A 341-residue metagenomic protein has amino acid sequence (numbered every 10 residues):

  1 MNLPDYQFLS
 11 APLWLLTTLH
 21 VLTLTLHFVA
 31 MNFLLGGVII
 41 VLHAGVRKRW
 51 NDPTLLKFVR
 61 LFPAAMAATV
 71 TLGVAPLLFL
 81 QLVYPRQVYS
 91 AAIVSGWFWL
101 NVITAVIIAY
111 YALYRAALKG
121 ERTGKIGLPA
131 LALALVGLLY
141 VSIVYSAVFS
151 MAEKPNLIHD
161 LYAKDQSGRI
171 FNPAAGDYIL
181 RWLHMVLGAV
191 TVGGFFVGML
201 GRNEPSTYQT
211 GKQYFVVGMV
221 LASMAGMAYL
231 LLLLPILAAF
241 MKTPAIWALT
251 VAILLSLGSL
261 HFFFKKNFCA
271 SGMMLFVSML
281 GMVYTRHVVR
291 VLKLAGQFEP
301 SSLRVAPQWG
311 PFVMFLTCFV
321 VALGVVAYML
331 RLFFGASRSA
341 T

Functional and structural regions predicted by a protein language model:
M1-A65: N-terminal signal-anchor module of multipass membrane proteins
W14-F28, Y89-V102, K164-V186, K242-A245 (+1 more regions): Short aromatic-rich membrane-water interface segments that cap or initiate transmembrane helices in multi-pass membrane
H20-V21, D52-A64, K119-V141, T210-V216 (+1 more regions): Alpha-helical transmembrane segments and their helix-start/interface "positive-inside/aromatic belt" motifs in integral
M31-V41, L100-A116, L183-M199, T250-F262 (+1 more regions): Hydrophobic cores of alpha-helical transmembrane segments in multi-pass inner/ER membrane proteins, independent
A64-L133, G226-S259: Membrane-interface helix-loop-helix modules in multi-pass inner-membrane proteins
A75-P85, Y145-A163, L230-L232, T285-F298: Membrane-helix interface motif
E121-L249: Long, contiguous internal "core" modules enriched in hydrophobic/ aromatic residues
A222-I236, P244-T341: C-terminal transmembrane-bundle signature of multipass membrane proteins, characterized by strong activation on
